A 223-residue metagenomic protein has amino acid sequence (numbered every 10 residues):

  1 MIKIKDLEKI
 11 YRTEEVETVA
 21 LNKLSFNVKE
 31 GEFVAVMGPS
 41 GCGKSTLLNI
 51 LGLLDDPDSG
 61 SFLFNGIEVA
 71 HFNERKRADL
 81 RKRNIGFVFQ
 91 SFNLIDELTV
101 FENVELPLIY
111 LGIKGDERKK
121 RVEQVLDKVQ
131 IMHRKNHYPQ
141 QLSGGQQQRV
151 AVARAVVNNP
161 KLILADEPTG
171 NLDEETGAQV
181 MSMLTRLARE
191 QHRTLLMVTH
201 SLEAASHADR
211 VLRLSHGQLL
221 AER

Functional and structural regions predicted by a protein language model:
I2-L214: ABC family nucleotide-binding domain
V211-R223: H-loop (His-switch) and adjacent beta-strand-loop-beta switch element of ABC-type ATPase nucleotide-binding domains
